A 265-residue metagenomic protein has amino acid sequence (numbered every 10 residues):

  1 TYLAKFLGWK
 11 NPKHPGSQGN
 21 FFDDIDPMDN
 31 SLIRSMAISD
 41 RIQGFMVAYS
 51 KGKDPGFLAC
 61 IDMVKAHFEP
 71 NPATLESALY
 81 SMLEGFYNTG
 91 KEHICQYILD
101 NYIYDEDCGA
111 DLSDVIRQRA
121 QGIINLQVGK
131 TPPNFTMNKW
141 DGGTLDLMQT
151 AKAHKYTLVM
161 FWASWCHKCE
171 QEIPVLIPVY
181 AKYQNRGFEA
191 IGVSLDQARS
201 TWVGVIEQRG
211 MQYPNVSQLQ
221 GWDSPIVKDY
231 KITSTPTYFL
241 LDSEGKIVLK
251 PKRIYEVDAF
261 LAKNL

Functional and structural regions predicted by a protein language model:
T1-G143: Oxidative protein folding and maturation machinery
K10, M211, Q218-A262: Thiol/disulfide oxidoreductase modules built on the thioredoxin-like
T131, K155, T233-T235: Short, small/polar residue-rich loop motifs at catalytic or cofactor-binding pockets
L145-D146, V248: Generic structural signal for well-ordered beta-strand positions
L147-E170, L176: Short active-site neighborhood of thiol/selenol oxidoreductases, capturing the structured segment around
F161, I191-L195, V216: The conserved SAM/SAH-binding core of class I Rossmann-like methyltransferase domains, concentrating on the hydrophobic
Q171-R209, W222-V227: Structural microenvironment flanking redox-active thiols in thiol-disulfide oxidoreductases
